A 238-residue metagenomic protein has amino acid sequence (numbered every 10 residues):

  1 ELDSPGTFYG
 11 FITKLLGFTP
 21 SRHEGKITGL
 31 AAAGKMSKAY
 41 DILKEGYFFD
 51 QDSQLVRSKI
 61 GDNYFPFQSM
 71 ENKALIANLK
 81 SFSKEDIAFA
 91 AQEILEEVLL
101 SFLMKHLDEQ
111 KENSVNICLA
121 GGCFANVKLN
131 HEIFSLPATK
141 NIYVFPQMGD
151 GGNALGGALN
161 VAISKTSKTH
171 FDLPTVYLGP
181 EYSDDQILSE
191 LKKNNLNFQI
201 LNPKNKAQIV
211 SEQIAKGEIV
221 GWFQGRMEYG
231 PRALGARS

Functional and structural regions predicted by a protein language model:
E1-E85, E132-S135, A158-G217, F223-A236: A short helix-loop
F89-V115: Phosphate/ATP-binding catalytic cores across multiple sugar-kinase/actin-like superfamilies, primarily ASKHA
S114-C118, N141-I142, G217-G221: Beta-sheet entry/capping signal
S114-I133: Glycine-rich phosphate-binding loops at beta-strand->alpha-helix junctions
G121, G235-S238: Short, intrinsically disordered, charge-balanced linker/junction segments flanking boundaries in proteins
G121-C123, P146, W222-R226: Active-site proximal loops enriched in glycine and acidic residues that flank catalytic Cys/His/Asp and coordinate
C123-L129, D150-N153, E228-P231: Flexible loop/turn segments at secondary-structure boundaries
L136-N153: Conserved phosphate-binding/catalytic loops in two-lobed NTP-binding clefts
